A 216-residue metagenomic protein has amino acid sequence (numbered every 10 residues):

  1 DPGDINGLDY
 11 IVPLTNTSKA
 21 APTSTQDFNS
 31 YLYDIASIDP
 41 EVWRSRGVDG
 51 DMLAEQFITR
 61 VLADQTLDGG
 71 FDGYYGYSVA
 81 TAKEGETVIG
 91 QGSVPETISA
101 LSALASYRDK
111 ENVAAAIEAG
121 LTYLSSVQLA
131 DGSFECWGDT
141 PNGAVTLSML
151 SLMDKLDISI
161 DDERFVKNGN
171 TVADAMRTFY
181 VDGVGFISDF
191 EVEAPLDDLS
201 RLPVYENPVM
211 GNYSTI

Functional and structural regions predicted by a protein language model:
D1-P2, A20-M52, L67-E118, L129-F165 (+1 more regions): An alpha-helical repeat/solenoid feature that recognizes helix-turn-helix modules
G3-S18, D51-A54, G169: Alpha-helical repeat scaffolds
G7-Y10, D27-S30, F57: Generic hydrophobic, aliphatic-rich segments that mediate packing or membrane embedding
D9, F57, G120, V166-V172: Alpha-helical scaffold repeats of the Armadillo/HEAT/TPR superfamily
V172-T178: Structured C-terminal portions of repeat-based eukaryotic scaffold domains
